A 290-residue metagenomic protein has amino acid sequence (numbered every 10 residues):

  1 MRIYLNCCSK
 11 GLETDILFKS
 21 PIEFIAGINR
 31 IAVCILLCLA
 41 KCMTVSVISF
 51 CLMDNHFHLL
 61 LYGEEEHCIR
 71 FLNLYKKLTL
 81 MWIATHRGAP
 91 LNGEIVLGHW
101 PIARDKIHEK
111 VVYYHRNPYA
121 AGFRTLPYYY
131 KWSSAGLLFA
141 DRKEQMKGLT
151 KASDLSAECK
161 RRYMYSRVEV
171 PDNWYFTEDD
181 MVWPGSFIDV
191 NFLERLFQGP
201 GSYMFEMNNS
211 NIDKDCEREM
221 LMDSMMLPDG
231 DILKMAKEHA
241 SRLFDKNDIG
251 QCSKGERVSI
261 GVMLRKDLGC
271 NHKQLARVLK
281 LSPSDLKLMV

Functional and structural regions predicted by a protein language model:
M1-S49, D54, E64-V290: Short Pro-Cys-Gly-centered "Cys-loop" motif that presents a nucleophilic cysteine in a tight turn
L60-Y62: Short hydrophobic/aromatic beta-strand micro-patches that form the beta-sheet surface supporting nucleotide- or nucleic
